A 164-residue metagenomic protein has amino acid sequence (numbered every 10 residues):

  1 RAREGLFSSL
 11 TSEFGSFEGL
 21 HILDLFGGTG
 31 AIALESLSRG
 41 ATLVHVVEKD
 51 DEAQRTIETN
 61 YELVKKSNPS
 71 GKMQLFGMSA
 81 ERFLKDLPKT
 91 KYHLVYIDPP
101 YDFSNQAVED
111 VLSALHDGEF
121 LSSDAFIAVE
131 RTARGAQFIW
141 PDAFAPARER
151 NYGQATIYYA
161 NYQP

Functional and structural regions predicted by a protein language model:
R1-P164: Class I S-adenosyl-L-methionine-dependent methyltransferase catalytic core
